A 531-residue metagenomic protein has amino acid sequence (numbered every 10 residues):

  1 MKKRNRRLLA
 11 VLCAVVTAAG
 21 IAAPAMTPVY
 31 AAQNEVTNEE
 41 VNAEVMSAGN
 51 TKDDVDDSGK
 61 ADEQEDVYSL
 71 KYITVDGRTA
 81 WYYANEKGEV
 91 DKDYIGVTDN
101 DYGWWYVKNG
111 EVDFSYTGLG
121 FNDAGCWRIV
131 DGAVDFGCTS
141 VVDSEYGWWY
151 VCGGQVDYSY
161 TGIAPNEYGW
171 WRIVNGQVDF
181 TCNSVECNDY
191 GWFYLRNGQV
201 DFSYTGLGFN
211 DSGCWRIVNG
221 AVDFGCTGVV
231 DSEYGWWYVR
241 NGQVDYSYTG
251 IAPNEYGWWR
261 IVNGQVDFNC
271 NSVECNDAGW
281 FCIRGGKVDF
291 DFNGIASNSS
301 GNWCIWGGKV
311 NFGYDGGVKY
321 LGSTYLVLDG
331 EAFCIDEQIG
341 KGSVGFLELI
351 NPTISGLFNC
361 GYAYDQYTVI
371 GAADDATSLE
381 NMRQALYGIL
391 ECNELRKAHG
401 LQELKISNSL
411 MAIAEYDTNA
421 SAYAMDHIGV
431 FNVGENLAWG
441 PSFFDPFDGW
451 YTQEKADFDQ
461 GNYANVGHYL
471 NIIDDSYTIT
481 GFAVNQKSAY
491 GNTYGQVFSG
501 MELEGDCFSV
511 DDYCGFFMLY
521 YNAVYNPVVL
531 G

Functional and structural regions predicted by a protein language model:
M1-R7: Positively charged n-region of N-terminal signal peptides that target proteins for export
R7-C13, G20-A22, M26-I339: Extracellular adhesion/carbohydrate-binding repeat motifs centered on closely spaced tryptophans
K71, E186, E274, C392 (+3 more regions): Polar/charged side chains located within well-ordered beta-strands of beta-rich proteins
V90-D91, F312, C334, A424 (+2 more regions): Short, charged/polar, Gly/Pro-enriched secondary-structure boundary elements
W104, W280, A385-L386, L390 (+2 more regions): Extended low-polarity, hydrophobic cluster-rich segments
G340-G342, V524: Short, compositionally biased, intrinsically disordered N-terminal export/targeting signals, typified by the non-Sec
G342-V433, Y469, D475-K487: Short, well-ordered surface patches within globular domains
G429-V529: A well-ordered secondary-structure block
